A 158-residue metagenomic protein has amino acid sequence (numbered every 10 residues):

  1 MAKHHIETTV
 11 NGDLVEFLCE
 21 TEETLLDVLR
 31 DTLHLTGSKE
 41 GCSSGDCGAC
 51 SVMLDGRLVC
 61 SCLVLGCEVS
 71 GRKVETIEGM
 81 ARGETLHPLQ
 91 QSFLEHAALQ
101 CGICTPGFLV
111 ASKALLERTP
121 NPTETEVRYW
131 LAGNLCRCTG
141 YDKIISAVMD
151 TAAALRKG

Functional and structural regions predicted by a protein language model:
M1-G158: Signature of N-terminal electron-transfer/Fe-S-associated modules in redox systems
